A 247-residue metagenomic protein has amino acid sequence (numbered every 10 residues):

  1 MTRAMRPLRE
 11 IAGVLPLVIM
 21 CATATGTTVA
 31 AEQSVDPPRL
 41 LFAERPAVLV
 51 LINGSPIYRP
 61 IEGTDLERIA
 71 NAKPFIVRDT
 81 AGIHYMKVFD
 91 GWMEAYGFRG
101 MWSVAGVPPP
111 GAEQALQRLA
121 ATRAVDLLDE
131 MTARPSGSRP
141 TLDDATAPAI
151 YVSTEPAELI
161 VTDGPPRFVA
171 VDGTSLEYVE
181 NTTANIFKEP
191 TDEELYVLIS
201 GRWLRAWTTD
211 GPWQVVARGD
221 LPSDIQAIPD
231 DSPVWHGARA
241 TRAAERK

Functional and structural regions predicted by a protein language model:
T2-L15: Bacterial N-terminal signal peptides that target proteins for export
A4, T25-A30: Serine/threonine-rich, low-complexity intrinsically disordered segments
A12-A24: Bacterial N-terminal signal peptides
T28-I83, G91, F98-E194, G201-R202 (+1 more regions): Extended non-catalytic interaction/regulatory regions in multidomain proteins
